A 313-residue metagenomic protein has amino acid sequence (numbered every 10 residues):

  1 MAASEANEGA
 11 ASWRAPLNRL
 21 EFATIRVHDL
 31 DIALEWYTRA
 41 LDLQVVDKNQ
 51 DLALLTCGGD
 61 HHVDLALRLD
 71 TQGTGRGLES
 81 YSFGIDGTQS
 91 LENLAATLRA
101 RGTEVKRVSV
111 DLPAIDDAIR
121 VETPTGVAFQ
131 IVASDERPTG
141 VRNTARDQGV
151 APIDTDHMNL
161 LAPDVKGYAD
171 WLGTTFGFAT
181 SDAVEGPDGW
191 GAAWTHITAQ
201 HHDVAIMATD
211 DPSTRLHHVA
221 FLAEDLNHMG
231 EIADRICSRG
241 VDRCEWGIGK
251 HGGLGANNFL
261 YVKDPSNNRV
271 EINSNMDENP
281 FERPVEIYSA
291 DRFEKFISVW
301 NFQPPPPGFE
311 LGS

Functional and structural regions predicted by a protein language model:
A2-W13, A96-D154, G191-T195, G240-S313: Vicinal oxygen chelate
E5-E35, R39-A96, A100-E104, G312-S313: The feature marks the first
A15-H62, V110, R120, L160-H202: Core segments of cupin and vicinal oxygen chelate
R19-H28, Q72-T97, D117-E122, D154-P163 (+2 more regions): Vicinal oxygen chelate
A33, Y37-T38, L98, G126 (+4 more regions): Conserved active-site tyrosine of GNAT-family acetyltransferases
Q44-G77, V127-E136, D182-H217, A223-L226 (+1 more regions): Conserved short beta-strand elements that form part of the metal-binding/catalytic scaffold of enzyme active sites
G173-S181, Q200, F221-H228, C237-D242: Short helix-capping and hinge/turn segments at secondary-structure transitions, especially at repeat and domain
